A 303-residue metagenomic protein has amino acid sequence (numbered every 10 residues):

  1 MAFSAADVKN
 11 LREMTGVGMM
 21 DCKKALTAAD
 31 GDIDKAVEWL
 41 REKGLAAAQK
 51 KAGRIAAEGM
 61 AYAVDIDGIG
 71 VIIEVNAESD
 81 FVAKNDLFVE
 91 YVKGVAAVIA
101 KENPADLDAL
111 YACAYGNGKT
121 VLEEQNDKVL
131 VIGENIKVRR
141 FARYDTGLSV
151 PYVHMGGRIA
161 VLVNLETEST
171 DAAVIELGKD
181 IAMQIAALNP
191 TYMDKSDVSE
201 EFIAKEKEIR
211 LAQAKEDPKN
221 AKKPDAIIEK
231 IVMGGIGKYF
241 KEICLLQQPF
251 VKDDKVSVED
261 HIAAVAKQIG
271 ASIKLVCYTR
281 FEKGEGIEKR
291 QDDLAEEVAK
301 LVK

Functional and structural regions predicted by a protein language model:
A2-K303: N-terminal assembly/interaction segments in proteins that build large macromolecular machines
